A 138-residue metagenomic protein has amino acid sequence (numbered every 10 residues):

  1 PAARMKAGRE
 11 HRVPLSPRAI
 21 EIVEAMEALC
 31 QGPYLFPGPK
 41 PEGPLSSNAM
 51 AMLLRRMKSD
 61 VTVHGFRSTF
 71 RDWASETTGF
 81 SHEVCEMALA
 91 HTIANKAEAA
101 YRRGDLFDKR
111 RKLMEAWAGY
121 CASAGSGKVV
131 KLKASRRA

Functional and structural regions predicted by a protein language model:
A3-A7, R18-I20, E42, E76-G79 (+1 more regions): Catalytic-site neighborhood detector that most strongly recognizes the C-terminal catalytic loop/helix of tyrosine
R4, P14-H64, T69-F70, T78 (+2 more regions): Active-site/catalytic core of tyrosine-dependent DNA strand-transfer enzymes
G8-R12: Short, mixed charged/polar active-site loops that provide acid/base catalysis or chelate metal/phosphate cofactors
F36, Y101, L132: Short clusters of hydrophobic/aromatic residues that line enzyme substrate/ligand-binding pockets
H82: Helix-turn-helix DNA-binding elements, focusing on the entry/boundary residues of the two helices that contact DNA
V130-R136: Short hydrophobic short-linear motifs embedded in intrinsically disordered terminal tails or helical linkers
